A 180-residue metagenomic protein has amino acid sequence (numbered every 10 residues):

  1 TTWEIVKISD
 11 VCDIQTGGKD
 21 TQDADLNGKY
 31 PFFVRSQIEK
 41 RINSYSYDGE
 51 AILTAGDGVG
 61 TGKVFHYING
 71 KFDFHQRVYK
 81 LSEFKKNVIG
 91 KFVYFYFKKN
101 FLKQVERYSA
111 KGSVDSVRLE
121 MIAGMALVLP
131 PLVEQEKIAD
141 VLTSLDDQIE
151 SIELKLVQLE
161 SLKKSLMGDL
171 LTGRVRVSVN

Functional and structural regions predicted by a protein language model:
T1-K19, D23-V34, L132: Non-catalytic DNA-recognition/assembly elements of restriction-modification systems
T1-T2, A126-N180: Amphipathic alpha-helical coiled-coil/heptad-repeat segments
V6-S9, S36, E120, G173: Structural detector for helix-capping/boundary residues
G18-D23, E39-F74, V88-F95, K103-S109: Short, ligand-facing micro-motifs at secondary-structure edges
P31-V34, I52-A55, K80: Short hydrophobic-aromatic micro-motifs
F72-Y79, A110-V133: A short glycine-rich beta-alpha junction/loop motif
S82-F84: A structural micro-motif recognizing beta-strand termini and the immediately following turn/loop segments
